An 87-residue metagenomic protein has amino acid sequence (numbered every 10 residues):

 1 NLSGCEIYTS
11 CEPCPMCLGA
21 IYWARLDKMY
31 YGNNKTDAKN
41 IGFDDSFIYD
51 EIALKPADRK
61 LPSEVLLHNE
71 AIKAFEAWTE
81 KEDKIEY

Functional and structural regions predicted by a protein language model:
N1-I7: Short beta-strand/loop segments at the ligand-binding rim of alpha/beta enzyme cores
S3, P13, A20-Y87: Zinc-dependent deaminase
T9-C11: Short His-Asn-centered micro-motif
